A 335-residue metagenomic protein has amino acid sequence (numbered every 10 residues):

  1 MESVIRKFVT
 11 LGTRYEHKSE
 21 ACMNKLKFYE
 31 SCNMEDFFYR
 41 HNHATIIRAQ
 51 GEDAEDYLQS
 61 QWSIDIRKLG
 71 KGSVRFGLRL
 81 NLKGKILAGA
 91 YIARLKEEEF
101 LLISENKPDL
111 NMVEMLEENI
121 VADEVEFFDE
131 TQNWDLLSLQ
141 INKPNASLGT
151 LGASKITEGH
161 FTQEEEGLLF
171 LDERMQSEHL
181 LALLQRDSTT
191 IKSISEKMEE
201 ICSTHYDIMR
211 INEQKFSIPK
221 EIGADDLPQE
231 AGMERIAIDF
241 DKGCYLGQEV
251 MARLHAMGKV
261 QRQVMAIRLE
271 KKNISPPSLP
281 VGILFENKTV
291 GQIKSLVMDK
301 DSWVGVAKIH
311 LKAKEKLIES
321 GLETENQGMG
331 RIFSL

Functional and structural regions predicted by a protein language model:
V4-G89, R94-E97: Acidic, proline/glycine-enriched N-terminal capping motif
K27-M34, L78-G89, I120-D123, F161-F170 (+1 more regions): Short amphipathic beta-strand starts and helix->beta connectors
F37-Y39, T45-I46, Y91-F216: Acidic, low-complexity central loop/insert segments
R40-S60, E130-P144, K259-E270: Short glycine-/aliphatic-rich beta-strand segments at the starts of folded cytosolic domains
Q59-R67, E114-A122, A153, E196 (+3 more regions): Short, intrinsically disordered, mixed-charge
L78-R79, N145-F161, S275-K288: Short amphipathic alpha-helix segments
I86, M209, D226, G232-I238 (+2 more regions): Glycine-rich, small/acidic residue-mixed loop/short-helix segments
L183-M265: Anionic-ligand-binding alpha/beta catalytic cores of soluble enzymes and soluble regulatory domains that recognize
